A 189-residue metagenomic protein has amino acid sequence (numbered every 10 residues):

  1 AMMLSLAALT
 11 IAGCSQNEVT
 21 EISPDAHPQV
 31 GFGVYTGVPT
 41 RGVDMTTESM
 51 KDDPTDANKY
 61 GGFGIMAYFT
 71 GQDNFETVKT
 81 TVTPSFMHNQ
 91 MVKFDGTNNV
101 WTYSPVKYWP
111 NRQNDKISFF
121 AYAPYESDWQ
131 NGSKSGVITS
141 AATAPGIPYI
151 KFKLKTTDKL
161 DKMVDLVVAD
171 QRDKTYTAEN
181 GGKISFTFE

Functional and structural regions predicted by a protein language model:
A1-M2: Bacterial N-terminal signal peptides that target proteins for export
T10-G13: C-terminal motif of bacterial Sec signal peptides marking the signal peptidase cleavage site
E18-E189: Short, low-hydrophobicity acidic/polar segments
